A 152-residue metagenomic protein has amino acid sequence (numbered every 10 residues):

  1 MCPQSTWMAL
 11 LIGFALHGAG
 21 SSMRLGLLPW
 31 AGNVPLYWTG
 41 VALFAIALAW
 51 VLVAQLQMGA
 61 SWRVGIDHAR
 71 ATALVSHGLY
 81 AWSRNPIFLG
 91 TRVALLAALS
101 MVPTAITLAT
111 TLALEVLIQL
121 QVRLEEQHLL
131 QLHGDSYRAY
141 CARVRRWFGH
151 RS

Functional and structural regions predicted by a protein language model:
M1-A69, A73-S76, G90, A94-S152: Membrane-anchoring alpha-helices and their flanking helix-loop junctions
L74-N85: Short, amphipathic, aromatic/basic-enriched membrane-interface segments that mark the entry/exit of transmembrane
